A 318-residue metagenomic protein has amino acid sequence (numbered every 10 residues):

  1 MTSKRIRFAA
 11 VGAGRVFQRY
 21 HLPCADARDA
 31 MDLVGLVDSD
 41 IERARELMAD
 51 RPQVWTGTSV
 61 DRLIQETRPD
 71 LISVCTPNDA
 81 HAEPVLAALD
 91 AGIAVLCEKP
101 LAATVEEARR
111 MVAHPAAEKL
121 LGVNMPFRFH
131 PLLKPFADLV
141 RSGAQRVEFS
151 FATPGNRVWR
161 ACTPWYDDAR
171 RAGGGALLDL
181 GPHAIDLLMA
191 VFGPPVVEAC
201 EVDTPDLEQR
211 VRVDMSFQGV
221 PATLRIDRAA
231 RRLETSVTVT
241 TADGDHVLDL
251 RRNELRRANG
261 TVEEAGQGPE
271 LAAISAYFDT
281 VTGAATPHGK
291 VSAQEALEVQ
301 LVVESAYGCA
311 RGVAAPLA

Functional and structural regions predicted by a protein language model:
M1-R51: N-terminal Rossmann-like dinucleotide-binding module
M1-T2, R62, L71-S73, Q218 (+1 more regions): C-terminal helix-rich "cap/oligomerization" subdomain common to oxidoreductases
D40, W55-V112: Beta-loop-alpha module in the N-terminal Rossmann-like domain of NAD(P)-dependent dehydrogenases, especially those
E46-Q53, M111-A116: Short, conserved SAM-binding/catalytic segment of Class I S-adenosyl-L-methionine-dependent methyltransferases
L96-C97, L121-V123, L248: Hydrophobic residues in well-ordered beta-strands that form the structural core
A108-P126, A144-F149: Rossmann-fold dehydrogenase core element
F127-V196, V313: Predominantly a Rossmann-like dinucleotide-binding segment in NAD(P)-dependent oxidoreductases
I185-E254, S275-A285: Contiguous beta-strand/loop segments that form the cofactor/metal-binding neighborhood of enzyme cores
